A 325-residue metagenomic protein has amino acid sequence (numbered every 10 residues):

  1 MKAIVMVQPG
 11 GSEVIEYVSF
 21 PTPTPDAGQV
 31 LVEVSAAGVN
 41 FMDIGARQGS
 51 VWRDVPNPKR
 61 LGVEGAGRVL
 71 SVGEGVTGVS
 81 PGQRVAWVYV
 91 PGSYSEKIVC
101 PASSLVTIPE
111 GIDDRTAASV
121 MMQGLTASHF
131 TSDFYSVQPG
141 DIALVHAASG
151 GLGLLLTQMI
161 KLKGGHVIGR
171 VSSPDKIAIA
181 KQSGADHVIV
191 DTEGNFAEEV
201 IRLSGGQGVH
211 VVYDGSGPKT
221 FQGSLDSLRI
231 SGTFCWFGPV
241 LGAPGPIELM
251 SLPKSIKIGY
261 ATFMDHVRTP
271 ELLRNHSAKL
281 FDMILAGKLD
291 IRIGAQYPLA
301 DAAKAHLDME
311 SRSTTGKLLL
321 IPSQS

Functional and structural regions predicted by a protein language model:
M1, G206, L285-A295, A303-S325: C-terminal capping/lid region of NAD(P)-dependent oxidoreductase domains
P21-V39, S50-G92: Glycine-rich beta-strand-centered segment in the early N-terminal region that forms part of a ligand/cofactor-binding
R84-S149, M159: NAD(P)H dinucleotide-binding glycine-rich loop of Rossmann-like/cofactor-binding domains, especially the beta1-alpha1
S93-S95, S172-I179, A243-E248: Short, glycine/polar-rich helix-capping loops at beta-to-alpha or helix-loop-helix junctions that flank or form
L152: Hydrophobic/small residue at the entry helix of a nucleotide-binding pocket
K161-T220, T269-L272: Adenosine-nucleotide cofactor-binding segment
K163, V171, K219-L289, I321-S325: Glycine-rich phosphate-binding loop and adjacent beta-alpha segment of Rossmann(oid) nucleotide-cofactor-binding
